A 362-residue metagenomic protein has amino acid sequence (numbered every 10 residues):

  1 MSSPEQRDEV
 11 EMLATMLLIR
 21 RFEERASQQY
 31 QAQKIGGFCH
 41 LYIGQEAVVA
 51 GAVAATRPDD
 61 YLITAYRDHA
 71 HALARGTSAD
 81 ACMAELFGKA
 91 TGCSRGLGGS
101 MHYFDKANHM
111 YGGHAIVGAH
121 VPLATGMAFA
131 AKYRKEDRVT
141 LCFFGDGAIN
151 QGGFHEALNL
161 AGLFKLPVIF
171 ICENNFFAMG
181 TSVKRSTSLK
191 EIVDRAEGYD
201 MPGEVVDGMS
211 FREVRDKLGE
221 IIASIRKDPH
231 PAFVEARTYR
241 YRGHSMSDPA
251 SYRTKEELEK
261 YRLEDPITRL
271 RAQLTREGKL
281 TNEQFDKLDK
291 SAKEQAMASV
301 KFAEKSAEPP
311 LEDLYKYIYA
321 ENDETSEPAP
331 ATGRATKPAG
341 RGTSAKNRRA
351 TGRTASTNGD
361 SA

Functional and structural regions predicted by a protein language model:
M1-V48, M246, A250-S251, K255-A362: Conserved acidic/glycine
S3, V10-E11, T15-M16, R21-F22 (+15 more regions): Mixed-charge, polar/low-complexity N-terminal
E24-Q28, A32-F164, S182-S188, V193 (+1 more regions): Cofactor-binding active-site loop characterized by glycine-rich and histidine/acidic residues
A47, L73, M179, E213-V214 (+2 more regions): Short secondary-structure boundary/hinge segments and terminal tails
A52, A74, K132, M179 (+4 more regions): A ubiquitous, low-specificity "background" feature that marks scattered single residues across proteins without
Y66, A236-T238, I318: A general secondary-structure junction signal
M101-H102, F176, M201, I318: Generic preference for hydrophobic/aromatic residues in regular secondary structure cores
H109-K305: Glycine-rich ThDP/TPP pyrophosphate-binding loop and its adjacent helix/strand module within ThDP-dependent enzymes
